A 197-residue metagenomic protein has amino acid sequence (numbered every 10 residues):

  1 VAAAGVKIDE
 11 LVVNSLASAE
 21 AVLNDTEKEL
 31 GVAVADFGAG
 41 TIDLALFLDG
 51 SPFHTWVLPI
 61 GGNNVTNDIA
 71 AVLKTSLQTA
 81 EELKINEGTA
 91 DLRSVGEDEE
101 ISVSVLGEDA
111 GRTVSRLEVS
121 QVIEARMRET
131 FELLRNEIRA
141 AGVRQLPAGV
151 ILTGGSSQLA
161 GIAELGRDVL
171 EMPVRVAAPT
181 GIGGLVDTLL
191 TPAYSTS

Functional and structural regions predicted by a protein language model:
V1-V34, S51, G62, L73-V122 (+2 more regions): Nucleotide/phosphate-binding catalytic cleft detector across ATP-hydrolyzing and phosphate-transferring enzymes
G31-F37, P192-S197: A polyampholytic, Gly/Pro-enriched intrinsically disordered region
V34-T41, F47-G50, P59-N63, G154-L159: A short acidic Gly-Thr/Ser loop motif
G38, I123-R135: A general structural motif
T89-D91, L146-M172: Glycine-rich phosphate-binding loops at beta-strand->alpha-helix junctions
F131, R135-G149: Phosphate/pyrophosphate-binding loops at sites that engage ATP/ADP/AMP, CoA/4′-phosphopantetheine, polyphosphate
A178-S197: Glycine-rich phosphate-binding/hydrolytic loop that grips phosphoryl groups
